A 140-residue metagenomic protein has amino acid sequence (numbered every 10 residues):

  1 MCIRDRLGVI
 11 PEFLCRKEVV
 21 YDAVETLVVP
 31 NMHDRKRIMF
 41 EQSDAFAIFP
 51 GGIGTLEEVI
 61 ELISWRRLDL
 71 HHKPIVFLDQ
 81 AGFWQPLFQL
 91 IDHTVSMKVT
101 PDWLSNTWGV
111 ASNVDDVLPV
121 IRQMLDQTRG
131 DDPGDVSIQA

Functional and structural regions predicted by a protein language model:
M1-I3: Short, small-residue-biased leader/transition segments that mark boundaries at the very start of proteins
V9-F46: Glycine-rich oxoanion-binding loops at beta->alpha junctions
I10, F49, I63-Q89, D102-L104: Short, acidic/small-residue loops that bind anionic groups at enzyme active sites
V29-P30, G51-I53: N-terminal glycine-rich "phosphate-gripper" loop used for MgATP/nucleotide binding and carboxylate activation
A45, S96-A140: A charged, well-structured terminal subsegment
G54-E61: Short glycine/serine/threonine-rich phosphate/pyrophosphate-binding segments that cradle anionic phosphate groups
L87-M97: Short, aromatic/basic amphipathic alpha-helical patches
